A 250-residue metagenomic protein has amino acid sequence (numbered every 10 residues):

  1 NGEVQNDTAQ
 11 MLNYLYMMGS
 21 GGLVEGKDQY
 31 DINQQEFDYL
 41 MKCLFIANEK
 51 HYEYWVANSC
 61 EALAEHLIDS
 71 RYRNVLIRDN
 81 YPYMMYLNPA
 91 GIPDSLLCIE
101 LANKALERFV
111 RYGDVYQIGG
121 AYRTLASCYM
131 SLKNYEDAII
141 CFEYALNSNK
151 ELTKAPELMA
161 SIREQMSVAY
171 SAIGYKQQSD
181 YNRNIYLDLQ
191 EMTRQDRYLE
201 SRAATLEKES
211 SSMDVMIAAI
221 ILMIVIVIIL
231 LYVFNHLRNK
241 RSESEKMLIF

Functional and structural regions predicted by a protein language model:
N1-Y198: A "functional boundary" signal
I162, A203-A204: Hydrophobic alpha-helical transmembrane segments of membrane proteins
A204-I249: Alpha-helical transmembrane signal-anchor helices
